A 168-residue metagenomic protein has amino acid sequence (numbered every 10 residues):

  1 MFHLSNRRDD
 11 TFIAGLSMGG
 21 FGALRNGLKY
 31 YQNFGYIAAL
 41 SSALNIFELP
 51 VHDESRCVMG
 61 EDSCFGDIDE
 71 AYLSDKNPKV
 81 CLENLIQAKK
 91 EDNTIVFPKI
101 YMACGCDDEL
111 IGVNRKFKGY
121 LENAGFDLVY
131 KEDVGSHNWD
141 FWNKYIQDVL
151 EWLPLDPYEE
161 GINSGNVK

Functional and structural regions predicted by a protein language model:
M1-K168: Non-catalytic cap/lid and distal C-terminal segments of serine-dependent acyl enzymes
